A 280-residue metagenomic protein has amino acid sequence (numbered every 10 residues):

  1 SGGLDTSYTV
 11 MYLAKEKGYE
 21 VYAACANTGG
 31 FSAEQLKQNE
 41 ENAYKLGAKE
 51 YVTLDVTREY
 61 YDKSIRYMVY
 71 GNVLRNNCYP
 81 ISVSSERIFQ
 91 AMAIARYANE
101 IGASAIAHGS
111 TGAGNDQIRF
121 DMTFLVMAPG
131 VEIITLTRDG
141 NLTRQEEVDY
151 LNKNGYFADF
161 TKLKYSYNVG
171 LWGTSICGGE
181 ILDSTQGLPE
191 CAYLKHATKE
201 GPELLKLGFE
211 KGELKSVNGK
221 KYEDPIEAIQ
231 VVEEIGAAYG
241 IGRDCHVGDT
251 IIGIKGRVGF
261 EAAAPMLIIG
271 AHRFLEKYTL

Functional and structural regions predicted by a protein language model:
S1: Beta1/beta-strand and adjacent pyrophosphate-binding region of the FAD-binding site in flavoprotein oxidoreductases
L4-L280: Nucleotide-activated chemistry modules centered on ATP-dependent adenylation/adenylyltransferase
